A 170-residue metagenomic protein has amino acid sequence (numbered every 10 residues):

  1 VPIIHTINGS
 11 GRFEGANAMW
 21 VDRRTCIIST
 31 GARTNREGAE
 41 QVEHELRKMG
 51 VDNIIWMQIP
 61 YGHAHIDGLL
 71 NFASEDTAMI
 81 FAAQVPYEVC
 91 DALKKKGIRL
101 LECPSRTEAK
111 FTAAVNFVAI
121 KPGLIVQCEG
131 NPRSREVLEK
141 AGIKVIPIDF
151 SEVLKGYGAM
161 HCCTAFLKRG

Functional and structural regions predicted by a protein language model:
V1-G170: The feature marks the mature, well-folded catalytic cores of soluble enzymes
